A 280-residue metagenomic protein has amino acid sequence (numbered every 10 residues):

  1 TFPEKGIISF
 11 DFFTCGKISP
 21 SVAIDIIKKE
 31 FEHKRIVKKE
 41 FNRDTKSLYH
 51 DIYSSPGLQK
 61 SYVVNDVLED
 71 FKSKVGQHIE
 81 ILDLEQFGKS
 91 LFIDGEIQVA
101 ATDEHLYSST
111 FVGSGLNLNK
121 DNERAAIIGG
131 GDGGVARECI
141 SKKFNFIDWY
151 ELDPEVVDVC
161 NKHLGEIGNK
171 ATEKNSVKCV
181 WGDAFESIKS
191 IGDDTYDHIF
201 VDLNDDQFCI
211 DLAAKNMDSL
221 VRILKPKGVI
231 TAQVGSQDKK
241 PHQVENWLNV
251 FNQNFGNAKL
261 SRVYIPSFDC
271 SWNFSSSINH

Functional and structural regions predicted by a protein language model:
T1-K46: Polybasic/polar functional segments that serve as interface/processing modules
I8, Q77, K89, S271-S275: Short beta-strand micro-motifs in enzyme catalytic cores
I8-G16, D94-Q98, N117-L118: Short histidine-centered catalytic/ligand-binding loop motif
N42-K89: N-terminal auxiliary segments of SAM/dcSAM-dependent transferases
I79, Q98-V99: Short, isolated positions in well-ordered beta-strands
E85-D94, L116: S-adenosyl-L-methionine
A101-N249, N254, C270: The AdoMet/dcAdoMet-binding core of the Class I SAM-like
N254, Y264-H280: Core SAM-dependent methyltransferase catalytic element
